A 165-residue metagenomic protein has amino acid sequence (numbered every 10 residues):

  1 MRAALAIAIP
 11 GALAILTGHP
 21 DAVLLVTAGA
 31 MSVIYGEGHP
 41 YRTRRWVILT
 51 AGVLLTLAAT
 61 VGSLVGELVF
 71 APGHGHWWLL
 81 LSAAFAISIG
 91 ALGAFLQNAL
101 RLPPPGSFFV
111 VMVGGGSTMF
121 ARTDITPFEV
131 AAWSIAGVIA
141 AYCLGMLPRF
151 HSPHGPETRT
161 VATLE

Functional and structural regions predicted by a protein language model:
M1-E165: A transmembrane helix-and-boundary motif of multi-pass membrane transporters/channels
